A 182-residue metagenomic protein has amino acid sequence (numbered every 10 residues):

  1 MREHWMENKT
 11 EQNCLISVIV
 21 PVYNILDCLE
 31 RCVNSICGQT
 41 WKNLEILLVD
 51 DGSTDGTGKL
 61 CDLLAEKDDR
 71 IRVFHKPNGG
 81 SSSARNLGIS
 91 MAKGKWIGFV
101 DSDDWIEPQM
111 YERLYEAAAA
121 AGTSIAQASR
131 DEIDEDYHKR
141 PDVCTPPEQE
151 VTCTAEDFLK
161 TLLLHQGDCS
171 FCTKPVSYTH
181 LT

Functional and structural regions predicted by a protein language model:
R2-L181: Nucleotide-sugar donor-binding/catalytic module of glycosyltransferases that assemble extracellular/cell-envelope
